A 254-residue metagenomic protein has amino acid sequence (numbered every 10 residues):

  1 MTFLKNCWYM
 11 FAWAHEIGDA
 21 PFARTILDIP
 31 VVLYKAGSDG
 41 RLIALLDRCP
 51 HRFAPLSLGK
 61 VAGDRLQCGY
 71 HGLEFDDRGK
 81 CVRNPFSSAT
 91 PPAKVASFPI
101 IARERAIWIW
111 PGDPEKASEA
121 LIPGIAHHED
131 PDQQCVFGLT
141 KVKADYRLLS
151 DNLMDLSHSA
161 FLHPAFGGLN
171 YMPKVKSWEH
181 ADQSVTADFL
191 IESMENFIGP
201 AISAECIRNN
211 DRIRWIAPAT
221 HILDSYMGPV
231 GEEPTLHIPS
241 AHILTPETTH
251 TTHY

Functional and structural regions predicted by a protein language model:
F3, M10-D130, Q134: Rieske [2Fe-2S] iron-sulfur-binding domain
N6, A106-W108, K176, I213: Short, low-complexity intrinsically disordered segments
C7-E16, A20-T25, R83-A96, L162-Y171 (+2 more regions): Short, solvent-exposed secondary-structure boundary motifs
R41, E119-Y254: C-terminal catalytic domain of Rieske-type non-heme iron oxygenases
